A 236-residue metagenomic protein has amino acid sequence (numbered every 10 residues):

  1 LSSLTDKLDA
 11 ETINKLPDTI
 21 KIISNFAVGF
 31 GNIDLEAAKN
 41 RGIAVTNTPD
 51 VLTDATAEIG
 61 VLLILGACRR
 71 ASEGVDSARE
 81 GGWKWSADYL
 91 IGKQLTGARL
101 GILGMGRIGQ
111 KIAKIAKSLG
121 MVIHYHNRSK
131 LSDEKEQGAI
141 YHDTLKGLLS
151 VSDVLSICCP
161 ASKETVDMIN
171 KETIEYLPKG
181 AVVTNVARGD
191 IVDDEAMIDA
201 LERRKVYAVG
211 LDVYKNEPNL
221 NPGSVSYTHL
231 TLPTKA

Functional and structural regions predicted by a protein language model:
L1-T46, S150, N170: An N-terminal-biased, well-structured beta-alpha scaffold segment characteristic of Rossmann-like dinucleotide-binding
K7-A10, S129-S224: Rossmann-like adenosine-cofactor binding region
P49-R99, K114-S118: Phosphate-binding beta-alpha-beta segment of Rossmann-like dinucleotide-binding domains, i.e., the NAD(P)
M105: Glycine-rich Rossmann-fold phosphate-binding loop(s) that bind the pyrophosphate of adenine dinucleotide cofactors
I108: Hydrophobic/small residue at the entry helix of a nucleotide-binding pocket
H124: Conserved beta-strand positions in the Rossmann-like core of class I SAM-dependent methyltransferases
T228-T234: Conserved small/polar residues in nucleotide/adenosyl-binding loops
